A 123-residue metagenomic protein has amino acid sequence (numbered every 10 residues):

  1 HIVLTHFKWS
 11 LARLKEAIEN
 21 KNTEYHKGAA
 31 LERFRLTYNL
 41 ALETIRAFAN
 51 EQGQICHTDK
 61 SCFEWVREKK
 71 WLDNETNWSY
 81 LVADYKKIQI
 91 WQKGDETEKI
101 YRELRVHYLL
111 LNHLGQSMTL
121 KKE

Functional and structural regions predicted by a protein language model:
H1-E123: Solvent-exposed interaction patches of small proteins and small membrane subunits
